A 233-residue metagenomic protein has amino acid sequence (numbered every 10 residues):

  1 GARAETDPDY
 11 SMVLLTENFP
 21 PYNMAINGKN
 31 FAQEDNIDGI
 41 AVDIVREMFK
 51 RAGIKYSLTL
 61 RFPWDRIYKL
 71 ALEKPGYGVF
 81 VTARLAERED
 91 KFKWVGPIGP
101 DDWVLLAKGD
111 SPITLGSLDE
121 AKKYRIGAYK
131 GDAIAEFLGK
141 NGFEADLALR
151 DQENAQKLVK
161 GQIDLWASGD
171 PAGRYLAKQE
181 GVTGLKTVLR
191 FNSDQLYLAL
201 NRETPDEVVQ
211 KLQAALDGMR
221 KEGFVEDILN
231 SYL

Functional and structural regions predicted by a protein language model:
A4-A83, R88-D90, A128: Extracytoplasmic small-molecule ligand-binding "clamshell" domains of the periplasmic binding protein/Venus flytrap
T16-F19, D101-V104, L176-Q213: Periplasmic-binding protein-like
P20, E34-E47, K108-G142, L147-L149 (+1 more regions): Bilobed "Venus flytrap"/periplasmic-binding protein-like clamshell domains and structurally analogous long
G39-R51, D132, L198-Y232: Extended ligand-binding regions for polar small-molecule ligands
K50-R51, L60-R61, D65-Y77, K93 (+4 more regions): Short helices/loops that flank or line small-molecule/ion binding pockets
K55-P63, A128, F143-D151, K157 (+1 more regions): Short beta-strand-to-loop elements that line the ligand-binding cleft of bilobed periplasmic-binding protein-like
T59-E120, G131, V188-L189: Acidic, polar ligand-binding/catalytic clefts
T82-K91, D164-N192: A ligand-binding cleft/hinge motif common to bilobed small-molecule-binding domains
